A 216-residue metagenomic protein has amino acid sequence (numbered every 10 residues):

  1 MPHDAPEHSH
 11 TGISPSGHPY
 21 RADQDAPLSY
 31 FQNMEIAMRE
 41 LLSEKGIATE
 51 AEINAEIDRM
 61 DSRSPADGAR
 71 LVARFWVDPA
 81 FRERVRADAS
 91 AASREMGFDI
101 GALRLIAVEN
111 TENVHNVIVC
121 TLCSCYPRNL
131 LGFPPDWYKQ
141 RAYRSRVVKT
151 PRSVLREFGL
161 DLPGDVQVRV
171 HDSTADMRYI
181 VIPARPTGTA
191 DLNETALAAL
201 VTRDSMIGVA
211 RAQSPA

Functional and structural regions predicted by a protein language model:
P2-A216: Terminal, compositionally biased segments used for targeting/anchoring and flexible tails
